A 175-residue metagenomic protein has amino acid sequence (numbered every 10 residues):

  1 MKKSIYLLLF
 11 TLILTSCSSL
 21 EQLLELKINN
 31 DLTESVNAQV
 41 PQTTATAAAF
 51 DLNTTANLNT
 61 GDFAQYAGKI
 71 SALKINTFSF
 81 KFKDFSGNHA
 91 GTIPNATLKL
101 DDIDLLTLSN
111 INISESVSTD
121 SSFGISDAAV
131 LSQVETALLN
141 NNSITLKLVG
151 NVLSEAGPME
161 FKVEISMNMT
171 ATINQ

Functional and structural regions predicted by a protein language model:
K2-L8: Sec-dependent signal peptide recognition, specifically the positively charged N-region followed immediately by
I13-S16: C-terminal motif of bacterial Sec signal peptides marking the signal peptidase cleavage site
S18-E21: Bacterial signal peptide processing site
N37-S71, T77: Post-signal-peptide N-terminal segment of Sec-exported extracytoplasmic proteins
S71-G87: A short beta-strand element within beta-rich, extracytoplasmic domains of secreted/secretory-pathway proteins
H89-D104: Short, surface-exposed beta-strand/strand-loop-strand elements in extracellular ectodomains
D120-S166: Cysteine-clustered segments with highest specificity for TGF-beta superfamily mature ligands
E164-Q175: Short, low-complexity, Pro/Ser/Thr/Gly-rich segments in the mature regions of secreted, periplasmic
